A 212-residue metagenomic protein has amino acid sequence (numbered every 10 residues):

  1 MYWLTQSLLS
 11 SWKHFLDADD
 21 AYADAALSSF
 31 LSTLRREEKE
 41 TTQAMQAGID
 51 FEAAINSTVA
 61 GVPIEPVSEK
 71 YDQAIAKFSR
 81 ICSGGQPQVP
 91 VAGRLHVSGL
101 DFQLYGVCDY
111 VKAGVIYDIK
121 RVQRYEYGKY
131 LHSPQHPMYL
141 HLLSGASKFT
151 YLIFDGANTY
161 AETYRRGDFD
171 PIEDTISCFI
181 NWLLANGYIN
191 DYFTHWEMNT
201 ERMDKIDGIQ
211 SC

Functional and structural regions predicted by a protein language model:
M1-V107, T200, I209-C212: Metal-dependent nuclease catalytic cores that hydrolyze phosphodiester bonds in DNA/RNA, characterized by
S11, A18, A26, A47 (+7 more regions): A general marker of short, structured functional hotspots
V91-I189: Mg2+/Mn2+-dependent nuclease catalytic core
C178-C212: Non-catalytic C-terminal interaction segments of nucleic acid-processing enzymes
